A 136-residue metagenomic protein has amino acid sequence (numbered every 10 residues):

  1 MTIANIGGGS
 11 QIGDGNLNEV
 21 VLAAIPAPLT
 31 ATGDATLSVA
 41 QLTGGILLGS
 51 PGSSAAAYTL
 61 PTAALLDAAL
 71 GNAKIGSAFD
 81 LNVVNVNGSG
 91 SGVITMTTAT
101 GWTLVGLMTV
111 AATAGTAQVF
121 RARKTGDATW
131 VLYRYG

Functional and structural regions predicted by a protein language model:
T2-T100, G115, T125-G136: Exposed extracellular interaction/assembly regions and N-terminal maturation sites
T103-G106: Extracellular beta-sheet repeat scaffolds used for adhesion and glycan interaction
V110-A114: Short proline/glycine- and polar residue-rich coil/turn motifs
A117-V119: Well-ordered beta-strand positions in beta-sheet-rich domains
R121-R123: Short, exposed beta-strand-loop hairpins at the edges of beta-sheets in extracellular/periplasmic proteins
